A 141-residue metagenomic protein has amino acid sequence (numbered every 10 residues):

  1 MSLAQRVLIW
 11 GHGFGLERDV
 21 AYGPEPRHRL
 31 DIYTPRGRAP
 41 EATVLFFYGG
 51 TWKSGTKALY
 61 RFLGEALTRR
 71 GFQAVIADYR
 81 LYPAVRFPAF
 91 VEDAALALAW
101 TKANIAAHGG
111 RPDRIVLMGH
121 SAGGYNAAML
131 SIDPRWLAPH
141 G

Functional and structural regions predicted by a protein language model:
M1-R38: N-terminal cap/lid segment of alpha/beta-hydrolase-fold proteins
P40-G50: Short beta-strand element of the alpha/beta-hydrolase
E41-A42, F72, D113-R114: Loop/turn elements at helix/coil->beta-strand transitions in domains of secreted/extracellular proteins
G50, Q73, D78-Y82: Short beta-to-alpha linker loops that shape the active-site pocket of alpha/beta-hydrolase fold enzymes
S54-R61, A84-V85: Short N-terminal helix/helix-N-cap motif within the alpha/beta-hydrolase-1
A58-I76: Short amphipathic alpha-helix adjacent to the substrate-entry channel of hydrolases
V91: Helix-loop module immediately N-terminal to the HCX5R catalytic loop in PTP-like cysteine phosphatase domains
L96-G141: Primarily recognizes the serine-hydrolase "nucleophile elbow" in alpha/beta-hydrolase and SGNH/GDSL folds
